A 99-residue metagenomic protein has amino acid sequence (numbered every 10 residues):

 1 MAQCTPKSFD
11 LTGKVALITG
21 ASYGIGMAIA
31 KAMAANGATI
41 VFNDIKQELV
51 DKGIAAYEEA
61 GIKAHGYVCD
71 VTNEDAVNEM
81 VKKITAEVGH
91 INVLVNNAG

Functional and structural regions predicted by a protein language model:
M1-S8, T12: Non-catalytic terminal and boundary segments that flank Rossmann-like NAD(P)-dependent oxidoreductase
V15, G20-G24: Conserved glycine-rich cofactor-binding loop
M33: Aromatic pocket-lining residues of Rossmann-like dinucleotide-binding sites
N36-G53: Conserved glycine-rich Rossmann-like NAD(P)H-binding loop of the short-chain dehydrogenase/reductase
Q47-E48, Y67-M80: The beta1-alpha1 cofactor-binding region of Rossmann-like NAD(H)/NADP(H)-dependent oxidoreductases
A60-K63, K83-N96: A glycine-rich helix->loop->beta "capping" turn within Rossmann-like NAD(P)(H)-dependent oxidoreductase domains
